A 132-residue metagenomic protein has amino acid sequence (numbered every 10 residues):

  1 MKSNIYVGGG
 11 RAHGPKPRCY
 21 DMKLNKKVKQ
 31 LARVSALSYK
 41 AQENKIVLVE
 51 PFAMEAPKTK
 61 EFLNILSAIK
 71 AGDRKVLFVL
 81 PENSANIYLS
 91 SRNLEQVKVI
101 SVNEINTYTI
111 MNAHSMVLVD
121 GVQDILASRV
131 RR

Functional and structural regions predicted by a protein language model:
M1-P15: Glycine/serine-rich anion-binding loops at beta->alpha junctions that coordinate negatively charged ligand groups
G14-R132: Extended polybasic, low-complexity segments that bind anionic RNA or targeting/receptor surfaces
